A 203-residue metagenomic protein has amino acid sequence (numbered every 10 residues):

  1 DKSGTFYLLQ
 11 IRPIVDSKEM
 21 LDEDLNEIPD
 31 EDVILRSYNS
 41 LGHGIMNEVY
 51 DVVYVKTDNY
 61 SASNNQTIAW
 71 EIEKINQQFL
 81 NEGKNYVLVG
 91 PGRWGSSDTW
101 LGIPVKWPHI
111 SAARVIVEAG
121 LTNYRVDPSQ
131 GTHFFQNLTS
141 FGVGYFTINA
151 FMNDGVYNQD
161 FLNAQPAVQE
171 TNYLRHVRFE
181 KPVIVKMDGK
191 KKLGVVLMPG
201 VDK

Functional and structural regions predicted by a protein language model:
D1-K203: Conserved divalent-metal-coordinating catalytic cores that perform phosphate/pyrophosphate/nucleotidyl transfer
